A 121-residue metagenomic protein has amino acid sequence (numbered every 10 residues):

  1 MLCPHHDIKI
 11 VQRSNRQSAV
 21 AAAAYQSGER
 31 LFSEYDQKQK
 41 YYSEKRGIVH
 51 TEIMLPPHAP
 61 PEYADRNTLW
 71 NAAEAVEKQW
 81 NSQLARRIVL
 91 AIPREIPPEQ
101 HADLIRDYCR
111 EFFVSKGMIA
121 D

Functional and structural regions predicted by a protein language model:
M1-D121: N-terminal nicking endonuclease/strand-transfer module with a His-rich metal-binding environment and a catalytic Tyr
